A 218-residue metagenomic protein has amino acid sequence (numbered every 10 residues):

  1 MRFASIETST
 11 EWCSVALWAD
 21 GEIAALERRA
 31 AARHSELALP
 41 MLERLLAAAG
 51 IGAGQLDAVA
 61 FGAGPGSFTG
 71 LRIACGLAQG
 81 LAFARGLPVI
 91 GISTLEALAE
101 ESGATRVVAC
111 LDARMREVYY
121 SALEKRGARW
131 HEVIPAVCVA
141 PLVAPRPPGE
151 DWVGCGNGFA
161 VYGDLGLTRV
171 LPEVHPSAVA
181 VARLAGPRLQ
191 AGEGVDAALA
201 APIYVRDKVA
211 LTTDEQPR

Functional and structural regions predicted by a protein language model:
M1-A63, H175: N-terminal beta-alpha supersecondary unit
A30-R33, L87-S177, Y204, V209-L211: Surface "functional belts" at beta-alpha junctions
E36, P40-A47, S93, A97 (+1 more regions): Short, contiguous clusters of charged residues that form electrostatic/catalytic patches at enzyme active sites, used
L45-A49, A84, S102, V181-L189: Stable alpha-helical structural segments in soluble proteins, enriched in small hydrophobic residues
A47-G54, A82-I92: Phosphate-handling active-site elements
A60-P88: DPxDG-like acidic metal-binding loop motif
R169-R218: Acyltransferase
